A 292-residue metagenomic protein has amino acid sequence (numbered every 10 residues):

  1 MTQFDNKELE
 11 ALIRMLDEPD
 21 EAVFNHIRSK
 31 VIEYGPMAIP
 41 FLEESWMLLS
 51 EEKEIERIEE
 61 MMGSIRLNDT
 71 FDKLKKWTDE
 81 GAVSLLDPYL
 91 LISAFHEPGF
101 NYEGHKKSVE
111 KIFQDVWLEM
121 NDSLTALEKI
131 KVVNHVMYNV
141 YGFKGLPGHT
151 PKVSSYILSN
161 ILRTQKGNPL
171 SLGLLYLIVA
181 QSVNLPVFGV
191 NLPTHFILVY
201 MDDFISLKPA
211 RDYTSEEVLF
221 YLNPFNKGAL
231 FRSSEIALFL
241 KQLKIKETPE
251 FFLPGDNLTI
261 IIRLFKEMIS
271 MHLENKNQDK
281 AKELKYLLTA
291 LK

Functional and structural regions predicted by a protein language model:
M1-K292: A structural boundary/capping signal
